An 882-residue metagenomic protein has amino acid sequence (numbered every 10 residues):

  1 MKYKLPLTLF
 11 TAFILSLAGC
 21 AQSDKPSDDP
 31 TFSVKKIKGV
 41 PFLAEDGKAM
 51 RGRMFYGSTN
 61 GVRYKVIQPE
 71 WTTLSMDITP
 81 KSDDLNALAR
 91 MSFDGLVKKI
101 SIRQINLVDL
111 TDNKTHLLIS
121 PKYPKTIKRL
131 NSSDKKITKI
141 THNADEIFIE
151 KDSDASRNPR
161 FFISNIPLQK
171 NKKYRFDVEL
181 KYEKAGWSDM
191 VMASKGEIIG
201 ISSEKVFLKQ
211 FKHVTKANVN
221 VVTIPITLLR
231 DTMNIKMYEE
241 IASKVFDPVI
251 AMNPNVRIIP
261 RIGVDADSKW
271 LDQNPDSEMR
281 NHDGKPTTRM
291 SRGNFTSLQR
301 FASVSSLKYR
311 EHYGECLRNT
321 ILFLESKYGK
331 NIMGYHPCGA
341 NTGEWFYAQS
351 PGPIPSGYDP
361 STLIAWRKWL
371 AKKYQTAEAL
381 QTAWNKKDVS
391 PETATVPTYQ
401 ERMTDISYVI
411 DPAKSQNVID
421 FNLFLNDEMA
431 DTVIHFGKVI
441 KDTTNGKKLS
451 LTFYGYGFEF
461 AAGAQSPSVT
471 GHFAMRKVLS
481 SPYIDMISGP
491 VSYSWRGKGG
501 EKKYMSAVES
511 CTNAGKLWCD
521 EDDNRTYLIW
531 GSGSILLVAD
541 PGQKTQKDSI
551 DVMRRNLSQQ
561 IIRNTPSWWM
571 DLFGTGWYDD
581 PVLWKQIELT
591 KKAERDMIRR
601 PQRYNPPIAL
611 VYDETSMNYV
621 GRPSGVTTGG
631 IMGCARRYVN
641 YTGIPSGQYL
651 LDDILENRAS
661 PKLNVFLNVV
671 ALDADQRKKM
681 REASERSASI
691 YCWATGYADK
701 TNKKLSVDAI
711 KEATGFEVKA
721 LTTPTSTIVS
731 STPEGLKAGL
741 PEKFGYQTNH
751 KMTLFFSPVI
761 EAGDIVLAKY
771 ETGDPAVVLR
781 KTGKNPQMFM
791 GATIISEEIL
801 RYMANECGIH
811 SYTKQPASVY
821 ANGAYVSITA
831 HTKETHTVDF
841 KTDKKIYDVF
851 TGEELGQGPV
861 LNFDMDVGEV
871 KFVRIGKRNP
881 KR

Functional and structural regions predicted by a protein language model:
S23-I67, A185-V214, D596-R599: N-terminal carbohydrate-binding accessory modules
K25, V62-K205: Extracellular and organelle-lumenal recognition/adhesion modules and their flexible linkers in secreted
S33-V34, L557, K585-P661, K704 (+5 more regions): Aromatic-Pro/Gly-enriched surface loop or interdomain linker that acts as a lid/target-recognition segment
T59, R63, I67, S202-T232 (+5 more regions): Catalytic domains of carbohydrate-active enzymes, especially glycoside hydrolases
P121, H213, D272-I484, P490-S492 (+1 more regions): Polysaccharide-binding and catalytic clefts of secreted carbohydrate-active enzymes
F207-G293, E311-G314, I321-E325, H435-T444 (+1 more regions): Aromatic-lined substrate-binding rim segments of carbohydrate-active enzymes
P412, T443-G446, L451-C634, A720-F756 (+6 more regions): Hydrophobic targeting/anchoring helices
S549-I550, L667-R882: A conserved amphipathic helix/loop scaffold that creates a polar/acidic microenvironment used either to coordinate
